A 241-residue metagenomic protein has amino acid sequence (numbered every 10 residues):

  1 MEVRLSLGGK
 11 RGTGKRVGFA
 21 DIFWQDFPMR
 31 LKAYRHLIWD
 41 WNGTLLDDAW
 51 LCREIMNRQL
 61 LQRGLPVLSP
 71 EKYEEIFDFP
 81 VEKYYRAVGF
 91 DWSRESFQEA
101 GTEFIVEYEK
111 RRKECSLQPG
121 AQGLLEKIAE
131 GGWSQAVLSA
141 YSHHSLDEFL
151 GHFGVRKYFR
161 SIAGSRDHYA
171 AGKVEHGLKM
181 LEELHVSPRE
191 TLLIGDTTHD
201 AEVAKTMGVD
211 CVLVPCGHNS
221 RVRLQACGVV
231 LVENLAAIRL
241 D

Functional and structural regions predicted by a protein language model:
K15-W39: Non-catalytic pre-domain segments flanking phosphatase-related domains
R30-K32, G131-W133, L184-E190: Glycine-rich phosphate-binding loop signature in dinucleotide/nucleotide-binding domains
L31-G123: N-terminal helical cap/lid subdomain that shapes the substrate entry/recognition surface in HAD-like hydrolases
H36, G172-E202: Conserved Lys-Pro-Asp/Glu-containing loop-to-beta segment of HAD-superfamily phosphomonoesterases, centered on
P66, D91, V155-R160, S187 (+1 more regions): Conserved H-loop
K72-Y73, R156-A171: A short, structured active-site edge motif that brings together acidic residues
E109-V137, H143-D147, V174: Short, acidic loop-to-helix structural element flanking the phosphoryl-transfer center in phosphate-processing enzymes
L192-V232: Acidic, Mg2+-coordinating phosphoryl-transfer loop and its flanking beta/alpha structural elements, shared across
